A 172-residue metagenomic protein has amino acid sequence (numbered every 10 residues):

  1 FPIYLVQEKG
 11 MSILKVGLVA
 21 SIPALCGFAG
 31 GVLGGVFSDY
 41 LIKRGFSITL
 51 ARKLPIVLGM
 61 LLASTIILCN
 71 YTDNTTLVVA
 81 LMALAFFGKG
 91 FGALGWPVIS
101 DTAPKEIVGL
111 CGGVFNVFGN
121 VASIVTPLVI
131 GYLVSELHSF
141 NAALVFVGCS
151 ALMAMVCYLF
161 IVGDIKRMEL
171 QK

Functional and structural regions predicted by a protein language model:
F1-K15: Short amphipathic helix-loop junctions that connect adjacent transmembrane helices in Major Facilitator Superfamily/SLC
L5-V6, F37-S38, I42, I130-H138: Interfacial helix-cap and linker-helix signal at transmembrane-aqueous boundaries of multi-pass secondary transporters
S12, T49-L54, Y132-S150: A membrane-interface helix-boundary motif in multi-pass transporters
S21-L25, A83, G113-V121: Transmembrane alpha-helical cores of Major Facilitator Superfamily
G31, A93, S100-L137: A late C-terminal transmembrane helix in Major Facilitator Superfamily
T49-G95: C-terminal transmembrane helical hairpin of 12-TM major facilitator-type secondary transporters
S64-Y71, V145-K172: Multi-pass alpha-helical transporter architecture, strongest for 12-TM Major Facilitator/SLC carriers used
